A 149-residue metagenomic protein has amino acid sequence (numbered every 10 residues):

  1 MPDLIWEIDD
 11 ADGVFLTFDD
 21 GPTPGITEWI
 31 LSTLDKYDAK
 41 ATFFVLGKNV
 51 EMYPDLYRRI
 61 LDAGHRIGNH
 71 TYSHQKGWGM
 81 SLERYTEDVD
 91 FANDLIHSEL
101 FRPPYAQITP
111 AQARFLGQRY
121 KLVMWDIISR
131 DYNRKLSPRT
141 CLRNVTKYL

Functional and structural regions predicted by a protein language model:
M1-K76, R84, H97-S98: Active-site beta->alpha N-cap acidic-glycine motif
Q75-H97, Q107-L149: Alpha-helical scaffold elements lining the catalytic groove of polysaccharide deacetylases
F101: Catalytic and binding regions of secreted/periplasmic enzymes and modules that target cell-wall glycans
